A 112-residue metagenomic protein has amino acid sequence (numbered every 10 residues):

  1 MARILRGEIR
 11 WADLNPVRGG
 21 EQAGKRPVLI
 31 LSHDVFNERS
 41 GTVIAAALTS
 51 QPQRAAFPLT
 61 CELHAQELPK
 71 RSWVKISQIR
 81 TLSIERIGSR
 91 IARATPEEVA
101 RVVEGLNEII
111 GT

Functional and structural regions predicted by a protein language model:
M1-T112: Conserved functional hotspots at enzyme active or ligand-binding sites that engage polyanionic ligands
